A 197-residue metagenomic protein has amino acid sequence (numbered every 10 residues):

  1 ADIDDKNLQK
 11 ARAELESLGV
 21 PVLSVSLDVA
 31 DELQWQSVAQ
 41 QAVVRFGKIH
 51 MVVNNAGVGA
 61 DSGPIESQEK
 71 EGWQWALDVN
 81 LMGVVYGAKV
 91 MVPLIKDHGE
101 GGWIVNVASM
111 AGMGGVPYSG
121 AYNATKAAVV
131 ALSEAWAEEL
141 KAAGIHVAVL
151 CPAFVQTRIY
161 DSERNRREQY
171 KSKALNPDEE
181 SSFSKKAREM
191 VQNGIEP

Functional and structural regions predicted by a protein language model:
D5-K6, S26-S37, K70: The beta1-alpha1 cofactor-binding region of Rossmann-like NAD(H)/NADP(H)-dependent oxidoreductases
G63-I65, E69-Q74: Substrate-binding pocket helix/loop in short-chain dehydrogenase/reductase
I65-E66, G114-A121: Active-site loop immediately N-terminal to the catalytic Tyr-X3-Lys motif of short-chain dehydrogenase/reductase
A88, T125: Active-site helix of classical SDR
P93, E138-E139: Alpha-helical segment proximal to the catalytic Tyr-Lys
S109: Residue(s) in the substrate-gating loop at a strand-loop-helix junction that position the organic substrate next
A142-P197: SDR active-site lid
